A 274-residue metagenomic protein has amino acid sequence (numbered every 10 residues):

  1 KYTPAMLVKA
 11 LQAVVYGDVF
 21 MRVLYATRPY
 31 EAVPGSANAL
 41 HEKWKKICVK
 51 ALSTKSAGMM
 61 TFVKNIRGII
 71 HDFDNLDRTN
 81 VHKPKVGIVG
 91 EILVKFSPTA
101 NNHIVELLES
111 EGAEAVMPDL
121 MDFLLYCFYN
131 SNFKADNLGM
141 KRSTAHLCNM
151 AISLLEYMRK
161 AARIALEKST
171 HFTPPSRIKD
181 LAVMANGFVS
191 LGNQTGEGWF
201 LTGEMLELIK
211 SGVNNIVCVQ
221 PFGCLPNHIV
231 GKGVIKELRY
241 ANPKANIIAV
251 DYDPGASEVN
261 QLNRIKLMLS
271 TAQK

Functional and structural regions predicted by a protein language model:
K1-K274: An N-terminal assembly and electron-transfer interface module characteristic of large anaerobic redox and radical
